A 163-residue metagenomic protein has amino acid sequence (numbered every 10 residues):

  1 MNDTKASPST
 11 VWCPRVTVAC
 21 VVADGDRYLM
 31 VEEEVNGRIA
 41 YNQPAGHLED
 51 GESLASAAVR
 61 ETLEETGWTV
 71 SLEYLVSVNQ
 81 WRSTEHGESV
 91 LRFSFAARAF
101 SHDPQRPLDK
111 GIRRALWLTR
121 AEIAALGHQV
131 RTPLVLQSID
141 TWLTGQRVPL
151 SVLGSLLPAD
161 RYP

Functional and structural regions predicted by a protein language model:
M1-A19: Acidic, metal-coordinating catalytic segment for phosphate/diphosphate chemistry, firing primarily on the Nudix
P8, V76-T84: Short, solvent-exposed loop/turn elements at beta->coil junctions and helix N-caps that rim active or binding pockets
D24: A cytosolic small-molecule/anion-sensing beta-strand core signal
N36-I39: A conserved beta-turn-beta hairpin within the catalytic core of GNAT-like acetyltransferases that forms part
Y41-Q43: A short gly/proline-enriched turn/hairpin at secondary-structure junctions
L48-S71, W81-L134, R161: Unchanged
Q137-P163: Charged phosphate-binding loop/patch that engages nucleotide di/tri-phosphates or the phosphate backbone of nucleic
